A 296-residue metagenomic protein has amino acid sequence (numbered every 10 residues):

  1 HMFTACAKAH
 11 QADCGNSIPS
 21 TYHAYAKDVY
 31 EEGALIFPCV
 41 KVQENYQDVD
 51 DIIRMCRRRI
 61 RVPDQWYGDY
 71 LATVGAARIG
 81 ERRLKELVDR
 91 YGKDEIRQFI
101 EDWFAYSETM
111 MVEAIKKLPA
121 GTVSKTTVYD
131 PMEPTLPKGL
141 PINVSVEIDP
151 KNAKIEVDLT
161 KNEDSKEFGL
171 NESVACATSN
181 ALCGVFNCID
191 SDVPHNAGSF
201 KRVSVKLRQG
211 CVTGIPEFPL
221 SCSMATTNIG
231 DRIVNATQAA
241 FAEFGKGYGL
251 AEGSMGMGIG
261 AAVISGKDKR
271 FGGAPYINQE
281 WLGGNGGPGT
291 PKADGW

Functional and structural regions predicted by a protein language model:
H1-W296: Glycine/proline-enriched, intrinsically flexible loops and inter-domain linkers
